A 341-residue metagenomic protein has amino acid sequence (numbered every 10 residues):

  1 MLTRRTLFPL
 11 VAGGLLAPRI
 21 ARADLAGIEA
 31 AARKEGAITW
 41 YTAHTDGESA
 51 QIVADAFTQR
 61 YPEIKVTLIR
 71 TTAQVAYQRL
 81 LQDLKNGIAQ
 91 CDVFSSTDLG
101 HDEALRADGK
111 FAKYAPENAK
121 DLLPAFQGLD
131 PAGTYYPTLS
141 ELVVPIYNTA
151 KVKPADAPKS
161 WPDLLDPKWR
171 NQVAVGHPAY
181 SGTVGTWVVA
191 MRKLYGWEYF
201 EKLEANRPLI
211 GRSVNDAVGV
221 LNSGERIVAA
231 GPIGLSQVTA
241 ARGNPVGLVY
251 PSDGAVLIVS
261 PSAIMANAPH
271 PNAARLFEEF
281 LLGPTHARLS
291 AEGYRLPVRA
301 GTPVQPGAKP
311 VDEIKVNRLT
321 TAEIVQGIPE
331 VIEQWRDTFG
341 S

Functional and structural regions predicted by a protein language model:
M1-A12: N-terminal secretory signal peptides and thylakoid transit peptides that target proteins across membranes
A23-T39, D166-K168: Immediate post-signal peptide segment of exported/extracytoplasmic ligand-binding proteins
Y41-A54, V66-L81, A89-E225: Extracytoplasmic ligand-binding site segments that recognize negatively charged/polar headgroups
G100-A104, I227-P245: A ligand-binding cleft/hinge motif common to bilobed small-molecule-binding domains
E141, E201-E204, I210-G211, R242-A268 (+2 more regions): Periplasmic-binding protein-like
I146-K151, V188-V189, I258-A273, L289-S290: A bilobed periplasmic-binding-protein/Venus flytrap-type ligand-binding module shared by bacterial periplasmic
W169-A179, F280-V304: Periplasmic-binding protein-like
P306-S341: Extracellular/periplasmic bilobal clamshell ligand-binding domains
